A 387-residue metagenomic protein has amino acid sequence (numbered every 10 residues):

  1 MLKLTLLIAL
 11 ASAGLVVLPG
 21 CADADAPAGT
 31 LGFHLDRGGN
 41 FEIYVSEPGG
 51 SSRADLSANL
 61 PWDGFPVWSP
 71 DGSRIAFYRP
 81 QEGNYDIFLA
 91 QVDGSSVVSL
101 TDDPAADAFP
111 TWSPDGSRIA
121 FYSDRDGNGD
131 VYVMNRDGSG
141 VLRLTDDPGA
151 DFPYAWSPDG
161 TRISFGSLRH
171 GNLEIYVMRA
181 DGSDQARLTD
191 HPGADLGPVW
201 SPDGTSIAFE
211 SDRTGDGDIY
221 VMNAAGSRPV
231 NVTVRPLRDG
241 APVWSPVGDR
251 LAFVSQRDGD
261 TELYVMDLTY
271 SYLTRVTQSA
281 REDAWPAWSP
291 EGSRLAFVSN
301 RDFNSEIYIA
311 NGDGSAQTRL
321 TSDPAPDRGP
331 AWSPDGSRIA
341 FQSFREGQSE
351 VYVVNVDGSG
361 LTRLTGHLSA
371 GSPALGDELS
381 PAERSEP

Functional and structural regions predicted by a protein language model:
T5-V17: Bacterial N-terminal signal peptides
C21-P387: Sequence signature of WD/YWTD-type beta-propeller architectures
